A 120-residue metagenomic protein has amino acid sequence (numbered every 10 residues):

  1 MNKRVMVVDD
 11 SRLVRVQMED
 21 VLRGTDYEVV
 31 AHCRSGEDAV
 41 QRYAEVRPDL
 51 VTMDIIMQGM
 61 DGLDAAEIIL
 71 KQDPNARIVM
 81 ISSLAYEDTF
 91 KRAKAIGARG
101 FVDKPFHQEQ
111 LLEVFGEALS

Functional and structural regions predicted by a protein language model:
V8-D9, C33, V51: Conserved sequence signature across two-component system core domains
R12-A31: Two-component/phosphorelay signaling modules centered on CheY-like receiver
S35-D38, D61-D64: Acidic catalytic/metal-coordinating carboxylates
V46-T52: Active-site beta3 strand of CheY-like receiver
Q58, Y86: The feature encodes the CheY-like receiver
D88, F106-F115: C-terminal output helix
